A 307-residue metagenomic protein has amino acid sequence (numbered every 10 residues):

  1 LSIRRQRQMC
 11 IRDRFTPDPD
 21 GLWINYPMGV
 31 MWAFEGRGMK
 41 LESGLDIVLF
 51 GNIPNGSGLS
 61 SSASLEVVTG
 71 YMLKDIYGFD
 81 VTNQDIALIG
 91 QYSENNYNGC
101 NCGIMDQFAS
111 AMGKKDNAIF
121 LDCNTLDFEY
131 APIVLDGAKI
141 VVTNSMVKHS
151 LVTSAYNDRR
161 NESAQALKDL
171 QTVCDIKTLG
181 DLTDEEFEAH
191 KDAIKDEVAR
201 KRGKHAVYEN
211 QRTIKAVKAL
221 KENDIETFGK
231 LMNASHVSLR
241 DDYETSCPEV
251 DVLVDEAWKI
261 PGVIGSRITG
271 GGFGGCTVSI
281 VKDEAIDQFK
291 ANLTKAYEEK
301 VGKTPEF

Functional and structural regions predicted by a protein language model:
L1-I11: Single conserved hydrophobic/aromatic residue that forms the stacking wall/gate of nucleotide- or nucleobase-binding
S2, Y208-Q211, G272: Alpha-helix N-cap/N′ positions at the starts of helices
R12-I133, A285-I286: Gly/Ser-rich oxyanion-binding loop with an adjacent helix/lid that shapes the negatively charged ligand pocket
P19-P54, T227-I264: Helix-rich "cap/lid" substructures immediately adjacent to catalytic or cofactor-binding pockets
G44, V173-L182, I225-G229, Y243-V250 (+1 more regions): Flexible, glycine/charged-enriched surface loops at secondary-structure junctions
G56-S64, E186-I194, R240-E249, W258 (+1 more regions): Short glycine/threonine-rich loop-to-helix capping motif typified by GTGT followed within a few residues by an Asp-Pro
F79-E222, E284-E306: ATP-dependent small-molecule kinase catalytic core of the GHMP/sugar-kinase superfamily and closely related
P248-E306: Catalytic phosphate/nucleotide-handling subdomain of diverse soluble enzymes
